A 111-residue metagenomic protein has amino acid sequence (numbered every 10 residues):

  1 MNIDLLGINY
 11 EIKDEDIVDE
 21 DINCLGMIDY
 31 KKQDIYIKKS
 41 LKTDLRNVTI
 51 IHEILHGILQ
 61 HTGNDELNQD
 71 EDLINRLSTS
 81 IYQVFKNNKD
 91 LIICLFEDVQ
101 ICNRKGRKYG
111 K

Functional and structural regions predicted by a protein language model:
M1-L45, H61-K111: Metalloprotease/metallohydrolase-associated module, dominated by Zn2+-dependent proteases
V48-Q60: Active-site recognition of the HExxH zinc-binding catalytic motif
